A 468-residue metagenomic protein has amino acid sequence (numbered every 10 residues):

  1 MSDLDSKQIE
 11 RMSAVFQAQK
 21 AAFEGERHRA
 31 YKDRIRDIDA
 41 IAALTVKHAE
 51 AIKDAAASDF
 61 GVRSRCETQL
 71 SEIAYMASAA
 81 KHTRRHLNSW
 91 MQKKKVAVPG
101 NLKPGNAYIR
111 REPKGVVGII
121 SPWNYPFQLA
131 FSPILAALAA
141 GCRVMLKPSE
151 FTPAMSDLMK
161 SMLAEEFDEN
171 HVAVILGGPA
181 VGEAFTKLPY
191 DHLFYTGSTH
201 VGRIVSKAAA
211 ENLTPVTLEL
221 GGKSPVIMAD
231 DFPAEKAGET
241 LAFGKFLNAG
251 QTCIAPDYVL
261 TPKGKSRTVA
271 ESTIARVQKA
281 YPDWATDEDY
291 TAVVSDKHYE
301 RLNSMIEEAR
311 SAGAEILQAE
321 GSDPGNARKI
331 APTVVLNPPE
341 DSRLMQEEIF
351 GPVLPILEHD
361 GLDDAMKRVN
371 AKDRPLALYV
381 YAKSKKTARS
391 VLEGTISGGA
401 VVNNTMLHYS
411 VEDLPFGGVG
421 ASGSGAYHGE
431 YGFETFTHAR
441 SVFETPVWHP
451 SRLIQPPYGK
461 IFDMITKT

Functional and structural regions predicted by a protein language model:
M1-Y108: N-terminal Rossmann-like NAD(P)+-binding subdomain of aldehyde/semialdehyde dehydrogenases
S2-D3, A30, I227, S322-D323 (+1 more regions): Conserved C-terminal structural/oligomerization subdomain of aldehyde/semialdehyde dehydrogenase
M12, Y31, A49, A234 (+4 more regions): Residues at or immediately preceding the N-termini of alpha-helices
F23, R27, A42-T45, A49 (+14 more regions): Structural signal for hydrophobic packing residues in well-ordered secondary-structure cores of soluble enzyme domains
R34, A80, G141, V172 (+7 more regions): Residue-level signal for inorganic ion chemistry
V98-K236, K263, H359: Rossmann-like NAD(P) dinucleotide-binding subdomain of oxidoreductase/dehydrogenase enzymes
F167, H200-P339, V402, K460 (+1 more regions): ALDH superfamily catalytic-core signature
